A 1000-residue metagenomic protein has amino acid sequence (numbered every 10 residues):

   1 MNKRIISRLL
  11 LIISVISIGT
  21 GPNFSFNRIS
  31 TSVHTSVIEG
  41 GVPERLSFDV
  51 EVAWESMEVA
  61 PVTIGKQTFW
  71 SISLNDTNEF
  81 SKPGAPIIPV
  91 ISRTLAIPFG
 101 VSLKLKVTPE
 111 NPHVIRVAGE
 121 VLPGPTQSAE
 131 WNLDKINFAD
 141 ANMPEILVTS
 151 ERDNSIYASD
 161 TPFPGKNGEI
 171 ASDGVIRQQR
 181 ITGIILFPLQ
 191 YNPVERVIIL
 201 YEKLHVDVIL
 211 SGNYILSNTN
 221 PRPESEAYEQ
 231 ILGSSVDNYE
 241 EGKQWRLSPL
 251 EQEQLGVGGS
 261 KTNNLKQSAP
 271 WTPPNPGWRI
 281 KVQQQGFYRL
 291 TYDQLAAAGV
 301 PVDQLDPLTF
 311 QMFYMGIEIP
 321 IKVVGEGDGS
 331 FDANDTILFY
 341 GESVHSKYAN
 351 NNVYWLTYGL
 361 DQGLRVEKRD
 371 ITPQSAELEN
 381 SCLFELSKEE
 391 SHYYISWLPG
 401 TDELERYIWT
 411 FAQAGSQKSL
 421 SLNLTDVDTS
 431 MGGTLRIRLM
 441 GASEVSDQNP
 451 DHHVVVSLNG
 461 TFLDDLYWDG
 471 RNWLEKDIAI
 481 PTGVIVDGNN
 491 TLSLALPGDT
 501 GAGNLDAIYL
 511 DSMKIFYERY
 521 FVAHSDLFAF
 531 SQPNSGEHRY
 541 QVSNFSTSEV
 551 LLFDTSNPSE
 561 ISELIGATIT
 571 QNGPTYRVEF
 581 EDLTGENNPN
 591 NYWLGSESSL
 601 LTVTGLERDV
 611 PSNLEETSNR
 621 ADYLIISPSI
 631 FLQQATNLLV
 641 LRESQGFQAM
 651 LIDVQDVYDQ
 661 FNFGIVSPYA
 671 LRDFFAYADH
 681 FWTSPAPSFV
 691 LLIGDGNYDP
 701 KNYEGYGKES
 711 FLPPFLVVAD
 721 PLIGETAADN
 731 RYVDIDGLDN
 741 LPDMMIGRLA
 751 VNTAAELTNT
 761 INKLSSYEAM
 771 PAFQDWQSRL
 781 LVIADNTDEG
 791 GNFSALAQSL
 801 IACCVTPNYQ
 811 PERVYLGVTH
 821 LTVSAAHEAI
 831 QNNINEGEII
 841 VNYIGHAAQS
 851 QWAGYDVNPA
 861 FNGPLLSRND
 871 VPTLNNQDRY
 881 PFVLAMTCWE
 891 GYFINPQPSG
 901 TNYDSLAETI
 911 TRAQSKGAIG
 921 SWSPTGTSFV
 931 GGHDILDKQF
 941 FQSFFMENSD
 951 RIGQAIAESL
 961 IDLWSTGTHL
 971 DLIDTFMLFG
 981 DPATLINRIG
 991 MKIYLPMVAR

Functional and structural regions predicted by a protein language model:
L10-G19: Bacterial N-terminal signal peptides
P22-Q648, I652-V657, S667-P687, I783 (+1 more regions): Extracellular pro-sequences of secreted precursors
L308, G460-T461, N588-N590, N619-Y623 (+8 more regions): Loop/turn elements at helix/coil->beta-strand transitions in domains of secreted/extracellular proteins
M312, L338, L624-S627, A649-D653 (+9 more regions): Structural recognition of the beta-strand scaffold that forms the well-ordered cores of secreted hydrolase catalytic
L422-V427, I437-V445, P450-H452, V456 (+5 more regions): Catalytic-core segments of thiol-dependent peptidases
S546-S548, I625-L651, I735-I830: A domain-level signal for caspase-like cysteine endopeptidase catalytic cores and their zymogen-processing architecture
I652-D659, G696-N697, A784, M886-G990: Active-site-proximal C-terminal subdomain of hydrolase catalytic domains
F715-K763, Q849-I935, Q939: Catalytic cores of nucleophile-dependent amide-cleaving enzymes
